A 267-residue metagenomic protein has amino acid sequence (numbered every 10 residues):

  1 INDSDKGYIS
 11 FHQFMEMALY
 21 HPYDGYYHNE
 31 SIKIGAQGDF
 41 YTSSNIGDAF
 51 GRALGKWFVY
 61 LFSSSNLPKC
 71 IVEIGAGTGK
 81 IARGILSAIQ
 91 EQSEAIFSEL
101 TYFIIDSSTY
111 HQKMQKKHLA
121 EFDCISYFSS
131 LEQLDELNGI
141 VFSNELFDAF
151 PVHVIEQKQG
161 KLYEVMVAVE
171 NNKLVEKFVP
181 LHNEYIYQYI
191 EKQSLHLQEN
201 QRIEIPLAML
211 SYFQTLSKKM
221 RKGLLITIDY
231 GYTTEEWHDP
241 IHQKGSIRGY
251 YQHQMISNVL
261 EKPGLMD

Functional and structural regions predicted by a protein language model:
I1-I74, T78-S130, L134-N138: Rossmann-like AdoMet
S126, D135-N138, F142-D267: Class I S-adenosyl-L-methionine
